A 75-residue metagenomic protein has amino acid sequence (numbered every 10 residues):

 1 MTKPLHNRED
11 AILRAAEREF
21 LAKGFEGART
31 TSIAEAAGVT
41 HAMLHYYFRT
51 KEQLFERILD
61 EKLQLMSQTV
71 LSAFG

Functional and structural regions predicted by a protein language model:
M1-K23, G27-G38, E52-E56: Basic, helix-initiating cap at the start of DNA-binding domains
R18, R49, T69-S72: Compositionally biased, intrinsically disordered low-complexity regions
G24, M43, A73: Conserved beta-strand positions that form and line the central face of beta-propeller blades
E26, H45, Q64: Nucleotide phosphate-binding site architecture
A37-F48: Short hydrophobic/aromatic patch on the recognition helix
Y46, E56-R57: DNA-binding alpha-helical recognition surfaces that contact promoter or target DNA
D60-G75: Amphipathic alpha-helical linker/stalk segments
